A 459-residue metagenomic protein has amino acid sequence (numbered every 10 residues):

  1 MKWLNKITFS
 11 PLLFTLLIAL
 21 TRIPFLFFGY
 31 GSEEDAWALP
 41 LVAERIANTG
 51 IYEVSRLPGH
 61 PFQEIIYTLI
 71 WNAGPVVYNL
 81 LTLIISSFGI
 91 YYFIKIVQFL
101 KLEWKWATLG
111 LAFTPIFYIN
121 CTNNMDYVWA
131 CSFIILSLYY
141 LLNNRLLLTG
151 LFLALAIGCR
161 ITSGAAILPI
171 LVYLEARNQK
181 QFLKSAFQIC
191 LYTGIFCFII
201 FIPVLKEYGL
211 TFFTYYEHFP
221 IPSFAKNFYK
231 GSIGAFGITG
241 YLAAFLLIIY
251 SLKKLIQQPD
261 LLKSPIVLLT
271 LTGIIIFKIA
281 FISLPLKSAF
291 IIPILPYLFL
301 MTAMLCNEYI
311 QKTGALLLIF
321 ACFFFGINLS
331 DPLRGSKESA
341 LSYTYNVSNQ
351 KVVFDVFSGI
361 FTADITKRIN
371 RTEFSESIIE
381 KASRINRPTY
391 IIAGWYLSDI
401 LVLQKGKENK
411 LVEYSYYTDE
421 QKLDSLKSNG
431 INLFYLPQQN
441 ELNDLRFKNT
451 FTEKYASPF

Functional and structural regions predicted by a protein language model:
N5-A36, L191-E207, F277-I279, C322-N328: Transmembrane signal-anchor helices characteristic of membrane glycosylation enzymes that use polyprenol
T8-T15, K105, C190-I195, P259 (+3 more regions): Signature aromatic-anchored transmembrane alpha helix within multi-pass, membrane-resident enzymes that catalyze glycan
L16, V77-K101, L136, I249-L255: Transmembrane-helix motifs of polytopic, lipid-linked glycan transferases
F27-V42, E53-I66, N370-R371: Extracytoplasmic catalytic/substrate-binding loops of multi-pass membrane glycan-assembly enzymes
I119-Y127, K287-S288: Short acidic/glycine- and proline-prone juxtamembrane loop motifs at membrane-interface regions of multi-pass membrane
C159, A165, S283-Q311: Hydrophobic/aromatic-rich transmembrane helices and adjacent perimembrane loops
S185-L247, I282, C322-R334: Membrane-lumen/periplasm interface segments of specific transmembrane helices in polyprenyl phosphate-linked
A321-S398: Membrane-embedded, lumen/periplasm-facing catalytic core of multi-pass transferases that use lipid-linked donors
